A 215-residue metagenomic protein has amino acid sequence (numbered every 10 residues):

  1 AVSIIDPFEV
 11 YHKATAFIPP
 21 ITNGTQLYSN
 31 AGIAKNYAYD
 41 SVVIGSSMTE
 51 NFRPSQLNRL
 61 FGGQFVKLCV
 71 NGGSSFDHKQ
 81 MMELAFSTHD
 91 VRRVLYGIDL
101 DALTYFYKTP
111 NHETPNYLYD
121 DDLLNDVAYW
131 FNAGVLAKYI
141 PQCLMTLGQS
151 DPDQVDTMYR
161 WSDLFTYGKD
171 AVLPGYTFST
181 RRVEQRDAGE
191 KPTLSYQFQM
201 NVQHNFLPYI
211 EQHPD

Functional and structural regions predicted by a protein language model:
A1-A38, H89: N-terminal secretory targeting modules
A1-S3, S46, F52, L173-S179: Short, compositionally biased "basic patch" segments
F17-N23, S41, N58-G62, R182-G189: Alpha-helical context
F17-T22, V43, V70-G73, Y196-M200: Short, flexible loop segments at the rims of nucleotide/cofactor-binding pockets, characterized by
T22-N30, S74-M82, H204: N-terminal post-signal-peptidase region of extra-cytosolic proteins
A31-G32, M81-A85, P208-Q212: A generic secondary-structure signal
A38, V43-W130: Membrane-embedded segments
I98, N111-D215: Secreted/periplasmic serine-hydrolase-like ester/acetyl group-modifying domain
